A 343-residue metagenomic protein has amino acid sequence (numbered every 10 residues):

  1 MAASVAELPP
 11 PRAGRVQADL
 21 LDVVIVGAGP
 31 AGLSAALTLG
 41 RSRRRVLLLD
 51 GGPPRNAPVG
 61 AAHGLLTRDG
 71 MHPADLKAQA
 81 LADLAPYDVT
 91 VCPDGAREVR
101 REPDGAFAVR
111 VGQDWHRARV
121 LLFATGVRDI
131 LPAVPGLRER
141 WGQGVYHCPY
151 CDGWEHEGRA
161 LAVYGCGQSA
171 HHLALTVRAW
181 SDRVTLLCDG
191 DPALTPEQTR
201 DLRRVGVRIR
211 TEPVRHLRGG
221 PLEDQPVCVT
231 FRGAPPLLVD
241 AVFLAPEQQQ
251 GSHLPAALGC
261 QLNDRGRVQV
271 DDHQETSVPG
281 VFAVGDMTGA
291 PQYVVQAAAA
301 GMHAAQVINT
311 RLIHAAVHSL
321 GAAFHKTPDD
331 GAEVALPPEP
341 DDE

Functional and structural regions predicted by a protein language model:
A2-V23, V91-R159, V268-D272, T276: FAD-binding core/adjacent interface of flavoenzyme oxidoreductases
A3-L8, A78, L84-R110, H116-A118 (+2 more regions): A Rossmann-like FAD-binding core segment of flavoenzymes
R15, L21-A78, R159-A160, G165 (+1 more regions): Beta1-alpha1 glycine-rich phosphate/pyrophosphate-binding loop at the start of Rossmann-like nucleotide-binding domains
G29-P30, D129, Q168-S169, T288-G289: Residue-level detector of alpha-helix initiation sites
A36-L37, H171-A174, V284-P338: A conserved FAD-binding loop/helix module that cradles the flavin
S42, L49, L65-R68, D83 (+8 more regions): Change "in soluble alpha/beta enzymes" to "in soluble alpha/beta proteins
A133, E139-E155, P246-V295, H303-Q306 (+1 more regions): FAD-site-proximal beta/loop scaffold in flavoenzymes
